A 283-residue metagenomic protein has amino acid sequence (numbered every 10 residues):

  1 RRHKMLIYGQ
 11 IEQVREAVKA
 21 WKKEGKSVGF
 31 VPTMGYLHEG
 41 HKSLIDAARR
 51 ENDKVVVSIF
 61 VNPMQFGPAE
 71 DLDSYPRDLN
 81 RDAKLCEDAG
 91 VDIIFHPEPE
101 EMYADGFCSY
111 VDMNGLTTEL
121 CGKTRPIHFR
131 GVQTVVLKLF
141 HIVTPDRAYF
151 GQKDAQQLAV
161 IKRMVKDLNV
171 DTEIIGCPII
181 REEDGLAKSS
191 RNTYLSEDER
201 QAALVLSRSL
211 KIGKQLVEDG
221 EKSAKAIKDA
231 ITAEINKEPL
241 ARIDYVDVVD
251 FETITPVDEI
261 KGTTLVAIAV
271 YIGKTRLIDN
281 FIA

Functional and structural regions predicted by a protein language model:
K4-L240, V249-T253: Nucleotidyltransferase catalytic core that binds NTPs
A230-A283: Phosphate/ribose-recognition catalytic cores of enzymes acting on nucleotide-derived substrates
